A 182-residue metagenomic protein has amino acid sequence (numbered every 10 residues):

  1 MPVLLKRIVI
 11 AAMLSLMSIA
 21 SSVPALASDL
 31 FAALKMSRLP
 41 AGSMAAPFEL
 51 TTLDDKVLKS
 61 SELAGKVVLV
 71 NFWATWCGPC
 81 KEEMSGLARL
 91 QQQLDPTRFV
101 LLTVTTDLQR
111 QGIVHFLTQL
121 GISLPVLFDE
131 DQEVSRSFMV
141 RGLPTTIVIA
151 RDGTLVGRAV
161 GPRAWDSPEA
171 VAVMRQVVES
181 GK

Functional and structural regions predicted by a protein language model:
V9-S21: Bacterial N-terminal signal peptides
V23-P47: N-proximal helix/coil linker or "cap" segments that precede and/or mark the start of modular domains
R38-G42, P47-V68: A short beta-strand-turn-helix
A64, F72-R89: Conserved redox-active cysteine motifs that mediate thiol-disulfide chemistry, especially di-cysteine Cys-X(1-2)-Cys
V68, R98-V100, P125: Structural signature of beta-strand start/N-cap positions in the alpha/beta core of ABC transporter nucleotide-binding
V68-V70, L102-V104, I147: Conserved hydrophobic packing residues within short motifs/helices of P-loop NTPase cores of ABC-family ATPases
K81-L120, E130-S137: Structural microenvironment flanking redox-active thiols in thiol-disulfide oxidoreductases
H115-S123, D129-V177: Thiol/disulfide oxidoreductase modules built on the thioredoxin-like
